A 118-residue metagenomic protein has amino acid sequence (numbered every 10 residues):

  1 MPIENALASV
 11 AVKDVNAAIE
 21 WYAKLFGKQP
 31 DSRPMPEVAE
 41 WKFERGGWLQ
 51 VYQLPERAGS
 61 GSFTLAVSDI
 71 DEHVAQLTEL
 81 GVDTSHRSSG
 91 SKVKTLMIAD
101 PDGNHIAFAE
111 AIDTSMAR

Functional and structural regions predicted by a protein language model:
M1-I19, G61-F63, I112-R118: N-terminal beta-strand motif that seeds the catalytic metal site of vicinal oxygen chelate
N5-K13, L54-L80, K94-P101: Vicinal oxygen chelate
V10, T78-R118: Vicinal oxygen chelate
K13, A17-W21, V38, W48: Secondary-structure boundary/capping motif
A18-A23, L77, G103: Conserved active-site tyrosine of GNAT-family acetyltransferases
F26-R33, V82-R87: Short secondary-structure junctions
K28-G61, H105-I112: Conserved short beta-strand elements that form part of the metal-binding/catalytic scaffold of enzyme active sites
